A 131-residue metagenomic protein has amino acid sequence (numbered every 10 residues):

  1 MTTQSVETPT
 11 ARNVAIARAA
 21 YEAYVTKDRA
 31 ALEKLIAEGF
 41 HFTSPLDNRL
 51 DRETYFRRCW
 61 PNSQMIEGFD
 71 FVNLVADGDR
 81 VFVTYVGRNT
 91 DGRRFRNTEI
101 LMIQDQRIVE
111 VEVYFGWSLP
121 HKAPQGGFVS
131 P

Functional and structural regions predicted by a protein language model:
M1-P131: C-terminal and inter-domain tail/linker signature
